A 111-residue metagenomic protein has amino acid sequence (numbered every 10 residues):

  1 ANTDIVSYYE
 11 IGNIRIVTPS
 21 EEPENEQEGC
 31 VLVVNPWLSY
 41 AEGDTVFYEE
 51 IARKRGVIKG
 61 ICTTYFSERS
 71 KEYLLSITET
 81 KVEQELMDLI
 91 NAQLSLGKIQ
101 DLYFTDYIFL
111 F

Functional and structural regions predicted by a protein language model:
A1-F111: Flexible, low-complexity charged segments
